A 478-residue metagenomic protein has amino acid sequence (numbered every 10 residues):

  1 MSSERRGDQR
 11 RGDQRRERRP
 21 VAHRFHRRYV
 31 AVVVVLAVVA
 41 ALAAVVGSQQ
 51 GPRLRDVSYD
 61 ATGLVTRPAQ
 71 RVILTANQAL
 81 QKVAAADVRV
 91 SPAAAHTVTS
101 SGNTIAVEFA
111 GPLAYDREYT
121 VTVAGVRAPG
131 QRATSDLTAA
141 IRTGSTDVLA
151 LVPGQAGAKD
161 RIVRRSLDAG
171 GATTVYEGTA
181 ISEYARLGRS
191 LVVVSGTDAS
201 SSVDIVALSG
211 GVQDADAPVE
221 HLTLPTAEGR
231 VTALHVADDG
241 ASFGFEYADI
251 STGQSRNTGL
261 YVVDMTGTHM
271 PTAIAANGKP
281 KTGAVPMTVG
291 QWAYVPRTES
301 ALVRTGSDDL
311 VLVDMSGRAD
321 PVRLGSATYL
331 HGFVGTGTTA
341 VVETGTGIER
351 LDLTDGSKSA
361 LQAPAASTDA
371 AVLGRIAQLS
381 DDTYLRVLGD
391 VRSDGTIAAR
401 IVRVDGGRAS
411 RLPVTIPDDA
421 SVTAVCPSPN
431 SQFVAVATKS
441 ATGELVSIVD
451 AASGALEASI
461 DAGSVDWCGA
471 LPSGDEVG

Functional and structural regions predicted by a protein language model:
S2-R6, R10-D147, D168-L187, V194-G196 (+9 more regions): Acidic, low-complexity Ser/Thr/Gly/Pro-rich repeat segments typical of extracellular/periplasmic and surface-exposed
I73-T75, A150-V152, S447-I448: Soluble periplasmic/extracytoplasmic beta-strand elements of cell-envelope proteins
T146-A156: Short beta-strand segments enriched in small/hydrophobic residues
A156-R165, A199-S209, S251-D264, V303-D314 (+3 more regions): Structural motif
L167-G170, G211, G267-T268, G317-R318 (+3 more regions): Short coil/turn linkers that define WD40 beta-propeller blade boundaries
V192, L302, A340-V341: Conserved beta-propeller blade signature
D308-V311, G317-V342: Beta-propeller domains
Q362-A363: N-terminal extracellular/periplasmic ectodomains of secretory-pathway proteins
